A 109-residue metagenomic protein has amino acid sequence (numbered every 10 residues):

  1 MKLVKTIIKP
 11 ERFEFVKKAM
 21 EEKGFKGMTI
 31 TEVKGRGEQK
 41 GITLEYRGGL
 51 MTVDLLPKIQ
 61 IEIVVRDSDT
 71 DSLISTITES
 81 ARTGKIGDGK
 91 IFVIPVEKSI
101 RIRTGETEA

Functional and structural regions predicted by a protein language model:
M1-A109: Positively charged, small/polar-rich N-terminal and surface patches that mediate targeting and assembly and bind
